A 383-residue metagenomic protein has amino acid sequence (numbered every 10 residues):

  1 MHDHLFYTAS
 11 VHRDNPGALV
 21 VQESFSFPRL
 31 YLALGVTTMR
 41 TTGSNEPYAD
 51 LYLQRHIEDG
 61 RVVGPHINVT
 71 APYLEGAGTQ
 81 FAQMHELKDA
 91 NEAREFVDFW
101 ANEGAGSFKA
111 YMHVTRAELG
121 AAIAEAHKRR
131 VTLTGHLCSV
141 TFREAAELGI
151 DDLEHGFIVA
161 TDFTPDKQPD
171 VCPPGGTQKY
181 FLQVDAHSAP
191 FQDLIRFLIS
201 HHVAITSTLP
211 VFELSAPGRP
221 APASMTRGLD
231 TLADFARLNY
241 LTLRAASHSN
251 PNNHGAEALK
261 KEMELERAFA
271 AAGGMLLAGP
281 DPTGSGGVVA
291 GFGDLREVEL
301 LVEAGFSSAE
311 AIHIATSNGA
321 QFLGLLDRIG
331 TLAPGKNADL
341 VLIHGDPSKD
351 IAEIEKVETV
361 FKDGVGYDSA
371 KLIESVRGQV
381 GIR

Functional and structural regions predicted by a protein language model:
M1-R61, Q80, H85, N91 (+3 more regions): Metal-associated gating/positioning segment near the N- to mid-region
S26-Y48, P65-P72, N102-V114, T132-T134 (+2 more regions): Divalent metal-dependent hydrolysis catalytic cores, especially in the metallo-beta-lactamase
G35, I67, G104, A126 (+9 more regions): Divalent metal-coordination and catalytic microenvironments
Q54-E58, L119-R130, I199, R267-A270: Surface-exposed amphipathic alpha-helices with a cationic face
P72, A77-R129, C172-T177, L182-D185: Active-site gating/metal-coordination segments in enzymes
F99-K109, V114, V159-A304, R377 (+1 more regions): Active-site neighborhoods of metal-dependent hydrolases
G106-E154, L209-L214, A258-K260: Divalent metal-binding pocket/active-site signature
V289, S307-I312, Q321-V357: Acidic, glycine-enriched loop/beta-strand segments at the rims of small-molecule binding/catalytic pockets
